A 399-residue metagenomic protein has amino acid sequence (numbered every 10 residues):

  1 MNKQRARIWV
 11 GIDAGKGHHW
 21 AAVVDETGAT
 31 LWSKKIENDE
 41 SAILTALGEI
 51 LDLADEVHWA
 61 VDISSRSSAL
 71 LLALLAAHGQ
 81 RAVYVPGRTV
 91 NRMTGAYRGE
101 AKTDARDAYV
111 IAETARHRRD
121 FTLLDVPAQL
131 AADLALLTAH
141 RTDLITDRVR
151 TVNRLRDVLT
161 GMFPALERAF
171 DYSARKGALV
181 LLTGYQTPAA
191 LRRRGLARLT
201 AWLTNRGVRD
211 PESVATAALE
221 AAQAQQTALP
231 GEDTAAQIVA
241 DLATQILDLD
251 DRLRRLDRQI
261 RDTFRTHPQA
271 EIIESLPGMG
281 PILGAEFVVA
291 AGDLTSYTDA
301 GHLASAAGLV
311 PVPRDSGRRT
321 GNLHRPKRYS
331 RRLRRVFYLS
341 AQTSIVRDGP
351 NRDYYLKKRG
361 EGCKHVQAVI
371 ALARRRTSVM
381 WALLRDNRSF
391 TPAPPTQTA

Functional and structural regions predicted by a protein language model:
M1-A399: A detector of single, family-specific signature residues that are central to catalytic or substrate-handling motifs
